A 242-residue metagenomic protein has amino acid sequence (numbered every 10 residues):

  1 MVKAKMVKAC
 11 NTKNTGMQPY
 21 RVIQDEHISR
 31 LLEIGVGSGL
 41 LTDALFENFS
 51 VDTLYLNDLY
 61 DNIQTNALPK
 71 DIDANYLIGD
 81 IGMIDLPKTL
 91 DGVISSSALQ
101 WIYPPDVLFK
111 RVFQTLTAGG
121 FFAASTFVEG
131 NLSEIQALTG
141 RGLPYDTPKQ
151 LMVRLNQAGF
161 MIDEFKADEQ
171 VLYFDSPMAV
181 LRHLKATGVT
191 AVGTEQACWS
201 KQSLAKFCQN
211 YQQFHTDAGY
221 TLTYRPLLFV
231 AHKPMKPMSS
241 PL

Functional and structural regions predicted by a protein language model:
M1-I23: Class I SAM-dependent methyltransferase Rossmann-like catalytic core, especially the SAM/SAH-binding loop
L32-I84: Class I SAM-dependent methyltransferase SAM/SAH-binding core
S38-L40, D146, E164-L242: Conserved Class I S-adenosyl-L-methionine
G82-V93: A short acidic, Gly/Pro-enriched loop at the edge of an enzyme's catalytic core that lines a small-molecule cofactor
D91-P105, T126: A short SAM/SAH-binding and catalytic strip from SAM-dependent methyltransferases
D106-F121: A short glycine-rich, Lys/Arg-flanked "PGG" loop and its adjoining helix->strand segment in the class I
F121-P148: Conserved class I S-adenosyl-L-methionine
P144-G159: Short alpha-helix
